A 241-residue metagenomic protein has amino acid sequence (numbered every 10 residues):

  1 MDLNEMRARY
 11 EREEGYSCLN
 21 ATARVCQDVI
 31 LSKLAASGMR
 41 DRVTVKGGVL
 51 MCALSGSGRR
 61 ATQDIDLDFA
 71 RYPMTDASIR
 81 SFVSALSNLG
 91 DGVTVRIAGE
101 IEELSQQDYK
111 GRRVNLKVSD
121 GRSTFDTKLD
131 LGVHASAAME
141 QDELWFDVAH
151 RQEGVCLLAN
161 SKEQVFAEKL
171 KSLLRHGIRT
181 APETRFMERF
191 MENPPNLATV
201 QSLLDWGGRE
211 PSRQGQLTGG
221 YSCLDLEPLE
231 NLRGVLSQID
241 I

Functional and structural regions predicted by a protein language model:
M1-V43, C52-A61, I65, F69-I241: Structured mid-to-C-terminal alpha-helical surface segments
